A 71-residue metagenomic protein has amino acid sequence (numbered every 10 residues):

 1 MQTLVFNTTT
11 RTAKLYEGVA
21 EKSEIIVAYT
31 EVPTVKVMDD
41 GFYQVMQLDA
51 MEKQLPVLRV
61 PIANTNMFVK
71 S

Functional and structural regions predicted by a protein language model:
M1-Q2, V69-S71: Short intrinsically disordered terminal tails
M1-R11, G18-V19, E24: Anionic N-terminal interaction surfaces
Y16-T65: Acidic, low-complexity, intrinsically disordered interaction modules
